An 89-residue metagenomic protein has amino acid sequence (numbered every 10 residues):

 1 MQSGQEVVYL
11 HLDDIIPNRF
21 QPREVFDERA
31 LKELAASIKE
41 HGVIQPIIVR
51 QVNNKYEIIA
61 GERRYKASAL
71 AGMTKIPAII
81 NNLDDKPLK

Functional and structural regions predicted by a protein language model:
M1-N81, L88-K89: Short, charged/polar connector segments at secondary-structure boundaries
